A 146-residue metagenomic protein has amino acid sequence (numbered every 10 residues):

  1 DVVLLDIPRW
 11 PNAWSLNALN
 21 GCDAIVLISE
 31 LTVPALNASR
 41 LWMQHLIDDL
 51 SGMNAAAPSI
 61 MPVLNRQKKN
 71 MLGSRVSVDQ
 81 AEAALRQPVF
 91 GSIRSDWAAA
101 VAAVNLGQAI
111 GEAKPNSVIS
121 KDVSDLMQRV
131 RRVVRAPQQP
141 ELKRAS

Functional and structural regions predicted by a protein language model:
D1-A18: Switch II (G3) loop of P-loop NTPases
W14-A18, A38-S39, G73-S77: Residues at alpha-helix caps and immediate loop-helix transition turns in enzyme cores, especially N- and C-cap
C22-W42, N70-M71: Conserved Switch II/interswitch segment of TRAFAC-class P-loop GTPases
S29-T32, D49, S59-G73, S92-A99: G-domain G4 guanine-recognition motif of GTPases
S39-S59: Conserved C-terminal guanine-recognition region of P-loop GTPase G domains, centered on the G4
R66-K68, V78-I110, V123: Beta-strand-loop-alpha "switch" segments that mediate conformational coupling across diverse proteins
N105-S146: NTP-binding/hydrolysis catalytic cores, primarily Walker-type P-loop NTPases
